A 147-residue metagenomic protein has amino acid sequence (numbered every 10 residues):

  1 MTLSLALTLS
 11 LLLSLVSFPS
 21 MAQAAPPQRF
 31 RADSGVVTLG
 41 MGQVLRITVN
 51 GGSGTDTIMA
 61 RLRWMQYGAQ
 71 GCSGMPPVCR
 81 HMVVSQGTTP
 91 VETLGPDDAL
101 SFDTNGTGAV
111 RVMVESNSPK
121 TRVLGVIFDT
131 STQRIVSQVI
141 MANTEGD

Functional and structural regions predicted by a protein language model:
S4-S17: Bacterial N-terminal signal peptides
A22-D147: Gly/Pro-rich, tryptophan- and cysteine-flecked surface segments typical of secreted/extracellular proteins
